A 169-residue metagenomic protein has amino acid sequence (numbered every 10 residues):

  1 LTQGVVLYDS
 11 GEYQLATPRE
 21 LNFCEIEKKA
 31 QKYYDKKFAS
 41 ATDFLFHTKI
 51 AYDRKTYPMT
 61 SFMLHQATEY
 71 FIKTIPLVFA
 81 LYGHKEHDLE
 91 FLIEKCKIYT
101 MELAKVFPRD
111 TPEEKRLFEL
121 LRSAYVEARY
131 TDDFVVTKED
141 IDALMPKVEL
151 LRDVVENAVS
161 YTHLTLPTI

Functional and structural regions predicted by a protein language model:
T2-R54, P58-S61, I72, P76-S160: Catalytic core of pol beta-like nucleotidyltransferases
T162-T168: Conserved small/polar residues in nucleotide/adenosyl-binding loops
